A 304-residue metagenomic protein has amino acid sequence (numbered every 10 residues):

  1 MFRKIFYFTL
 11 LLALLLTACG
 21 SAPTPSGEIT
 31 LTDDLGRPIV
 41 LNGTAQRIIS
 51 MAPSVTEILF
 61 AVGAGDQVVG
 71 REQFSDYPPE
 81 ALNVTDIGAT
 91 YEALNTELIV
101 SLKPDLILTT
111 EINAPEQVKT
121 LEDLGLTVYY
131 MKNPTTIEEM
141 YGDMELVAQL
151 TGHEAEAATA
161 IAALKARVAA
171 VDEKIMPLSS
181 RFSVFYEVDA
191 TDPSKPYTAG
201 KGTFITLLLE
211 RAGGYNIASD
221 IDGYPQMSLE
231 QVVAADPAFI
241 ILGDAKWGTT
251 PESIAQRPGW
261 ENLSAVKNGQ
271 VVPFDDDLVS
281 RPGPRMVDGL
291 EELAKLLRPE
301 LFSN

Functional and structural regions predicted by a protein language model:
F2-F6, L10, T17-T56, L150 (+3 more regions): Bacterial Sec-exported substrate-binding components of ABC uptake systems
D34-G36, I87-T96, I112, P134 (+1 more regions): Short helix-initiation/N-cap motifs at beta->coil->alpha
R47-L102, L106-E111: A short, structured surface patch at a secondary-structure boundary
A52, E111-I112, N133, V188 (+3 more regions): Short secondary-structure boundary segments
Q73-Y77, K195-Y224: Alpha-helical, coiled-coil/dimerization segments enriched in small aliphatic residues
N95-I112, L126, S228-A245: Proline-aspartate-enriched helix->loop->beta-strand connector
E116, K132-L146, S179-F204, G248-T249: Extracytoplasmic ligand-binding site segments that recognize negatively charged/polar headgroups
E139, E145-Q149, A158, F239-N304: Structured C-terminal subdomain patch of bacterial secreted/periplasmic proteins
